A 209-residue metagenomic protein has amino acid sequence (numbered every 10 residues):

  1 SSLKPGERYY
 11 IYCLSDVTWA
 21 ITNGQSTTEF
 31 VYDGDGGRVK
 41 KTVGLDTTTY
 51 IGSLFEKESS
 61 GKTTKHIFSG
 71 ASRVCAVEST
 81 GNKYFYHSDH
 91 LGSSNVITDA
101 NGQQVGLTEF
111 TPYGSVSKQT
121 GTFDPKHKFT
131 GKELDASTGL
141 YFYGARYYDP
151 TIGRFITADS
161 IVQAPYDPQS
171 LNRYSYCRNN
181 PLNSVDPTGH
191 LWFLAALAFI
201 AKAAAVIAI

Functional and structural regions predicted by a protein language model:
S1-Y84, Q104-V105, K118-K128: Acidic/glycine-rich beta-solenoid
Y9, I207-I209: Short, intrinsically disordered, charge-balanced linker/junction segments flanking boundaries in proteins
Y12-C13, D33, E56-E58, V77 (+5 more regions): Acidic/polar residues at beta-strand termini and the immediately following turn/coil
V17, G37-R38, G144-R146, R154: Short, cationic motifs built from Arg/Lys/His that form the positively charged side of catalytic pockets
G37, E56, S115, L134-D135 (+1 more regions): Short beta-turn/strand-loop junction motif enriched in small, turn-promoting residues
D46, G52, T80-G144, T151 (+2 more regions): A motif-centric feature for acidic-aromatic and gly/ser/thr-rich catalytic loops and repeats
F110, A158, V162-Q163: Peri-catalytic substrate-binding/gating loops that frame the active-site cleft of hydrolases
S115-S117, D149-I156, S160, Q169-A205: Short, low-complexity export/processing leader segments characterized by acidic and small residues
